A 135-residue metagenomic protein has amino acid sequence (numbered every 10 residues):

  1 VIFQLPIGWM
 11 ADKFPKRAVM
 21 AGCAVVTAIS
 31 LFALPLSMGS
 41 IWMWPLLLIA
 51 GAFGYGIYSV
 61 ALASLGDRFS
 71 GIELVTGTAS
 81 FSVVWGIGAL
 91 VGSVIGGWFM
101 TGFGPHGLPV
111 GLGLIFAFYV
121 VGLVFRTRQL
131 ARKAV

Functional and structural regions predicted by a protein language model:
F3-P15, M100-T101: Helix-to-loop junctions at the C-terminal end of transmembrane segments in multipass secondary transporters
A18-A33, V110-G113: Structural signature of the two symmetry-related core transmembrane helices
V25, A79-I87: Transmembrane alpha-helical cores of Major Facilitator Superfamily
W42-G56: Hydrophobic core of transmembrane alpha-helices in multi-pass small-molecule transporters, especially MFS/SLC-type
Y55-F69: Intracellular juxtamembrane helix-capping segments at the cytosolic ends of symmetry-related transmembrane helices
F69-F81: Loop-to-transmembrane helix entry/capping segments in MFS-fold secondary transporters and related SLC/MFSD carriers
W98-F116: A membrane-interface helix-boundary motif in multi-pass transporters
V110-V135: Multi-pass alpha-helical transporter architecture, strongest for 12-TM Major Facilitator/SLC carriers used
